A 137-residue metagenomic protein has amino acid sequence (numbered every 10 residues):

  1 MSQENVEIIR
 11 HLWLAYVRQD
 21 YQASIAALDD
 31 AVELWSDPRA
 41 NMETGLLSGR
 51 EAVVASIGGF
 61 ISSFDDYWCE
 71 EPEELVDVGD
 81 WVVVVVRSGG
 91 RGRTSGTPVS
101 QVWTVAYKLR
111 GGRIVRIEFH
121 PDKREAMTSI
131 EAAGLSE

Functional and structural regions predicted by a protein language model:
M1-E137: C-terminal and inter-domain tail/linker signature
